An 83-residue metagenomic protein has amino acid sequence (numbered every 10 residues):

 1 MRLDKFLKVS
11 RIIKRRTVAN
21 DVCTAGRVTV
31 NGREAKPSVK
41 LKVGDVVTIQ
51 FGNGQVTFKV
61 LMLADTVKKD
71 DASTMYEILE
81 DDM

Functional and structural regions predicted by a protein language model:
R2-K5, R16-M83: Strongly charged
S10: Conserved SAM/SAH cofactor-binding pocket of Class I
